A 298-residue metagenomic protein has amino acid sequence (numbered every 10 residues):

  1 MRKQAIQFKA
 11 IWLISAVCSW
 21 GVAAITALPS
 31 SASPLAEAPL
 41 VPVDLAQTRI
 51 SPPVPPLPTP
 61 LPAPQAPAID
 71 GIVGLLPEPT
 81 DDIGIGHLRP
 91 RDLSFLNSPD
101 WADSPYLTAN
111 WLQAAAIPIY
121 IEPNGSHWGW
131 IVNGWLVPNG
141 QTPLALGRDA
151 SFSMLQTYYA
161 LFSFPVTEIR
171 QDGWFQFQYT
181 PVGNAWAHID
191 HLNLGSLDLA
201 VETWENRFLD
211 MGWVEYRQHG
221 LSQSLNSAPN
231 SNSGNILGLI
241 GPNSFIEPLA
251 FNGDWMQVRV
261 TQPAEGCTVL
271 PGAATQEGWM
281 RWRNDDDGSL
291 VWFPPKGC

Functional and structural regions predicted by a protein language model:
M1-F8: N-terminal secretory signal peptides that target proteins for export/translocation
I11-T26: Bacterial N-terminal signal peptides
A16, W20, S31-P34, P52: Compositionally biased regions
A24-Q47: Signal peptide processing junction and immediate N-terminal pro/mature segment of secreted/exported proteins
D44, R49-R217, N235, R259-C298: Boundary regions of SH3-family modules and the immediately adjacent low-complexity/disordered segments in eukaryotic
V214-N226: Short, basic/aromatic beta-hairpin or loop at an interaction surface
S224-A264: Conserved, compact domain cores that house catalytic/ligand-binding motifs in diverse enzymes and effector modules
